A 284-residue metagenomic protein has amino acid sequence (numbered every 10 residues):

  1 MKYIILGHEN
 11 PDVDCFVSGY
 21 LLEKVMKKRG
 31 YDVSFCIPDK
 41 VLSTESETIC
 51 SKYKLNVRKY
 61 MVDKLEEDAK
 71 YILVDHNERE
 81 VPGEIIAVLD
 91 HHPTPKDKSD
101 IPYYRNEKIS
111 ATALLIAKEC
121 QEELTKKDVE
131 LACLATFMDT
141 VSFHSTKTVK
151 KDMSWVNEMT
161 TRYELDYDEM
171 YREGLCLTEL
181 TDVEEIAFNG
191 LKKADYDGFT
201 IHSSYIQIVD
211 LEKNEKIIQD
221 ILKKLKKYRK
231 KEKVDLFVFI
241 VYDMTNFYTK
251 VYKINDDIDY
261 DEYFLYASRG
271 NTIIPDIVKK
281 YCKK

Functional and structural regions predicted by a protein language model:
M1-K284: Replace "Mg2+/Mn2+-dependent" with "divalent metal-dependent
